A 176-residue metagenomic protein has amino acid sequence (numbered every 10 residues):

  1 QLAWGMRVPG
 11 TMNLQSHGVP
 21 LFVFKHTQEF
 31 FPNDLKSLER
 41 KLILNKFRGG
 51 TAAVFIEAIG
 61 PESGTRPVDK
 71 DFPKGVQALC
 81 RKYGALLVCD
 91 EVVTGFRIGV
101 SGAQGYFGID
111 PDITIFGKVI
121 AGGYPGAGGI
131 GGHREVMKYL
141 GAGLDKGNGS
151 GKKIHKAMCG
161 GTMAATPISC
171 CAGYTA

Functional and structural regions predicted by a protein language model:
Q1-A176: Conserved N-terminal phosphate-binding loop of PLP-dependent enzymes in the Aspartate aminotransferase
